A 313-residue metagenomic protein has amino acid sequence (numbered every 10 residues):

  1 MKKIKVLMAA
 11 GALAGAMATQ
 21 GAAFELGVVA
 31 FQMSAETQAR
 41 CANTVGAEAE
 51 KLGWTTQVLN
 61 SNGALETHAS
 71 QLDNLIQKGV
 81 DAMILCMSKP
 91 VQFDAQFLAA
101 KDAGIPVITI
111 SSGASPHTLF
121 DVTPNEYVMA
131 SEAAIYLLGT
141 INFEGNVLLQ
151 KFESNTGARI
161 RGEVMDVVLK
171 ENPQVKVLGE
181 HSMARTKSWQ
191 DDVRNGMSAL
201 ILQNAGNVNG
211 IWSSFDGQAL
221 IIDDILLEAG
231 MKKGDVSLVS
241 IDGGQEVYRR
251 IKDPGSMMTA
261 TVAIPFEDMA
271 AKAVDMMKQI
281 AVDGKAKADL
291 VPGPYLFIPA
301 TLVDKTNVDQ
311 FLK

Functional and structural regions predicted by a protein language model:
K2-M8, L13, M17-K313: A residue-level marker of the well-folded mature domains of exported/periplasmic proteins
